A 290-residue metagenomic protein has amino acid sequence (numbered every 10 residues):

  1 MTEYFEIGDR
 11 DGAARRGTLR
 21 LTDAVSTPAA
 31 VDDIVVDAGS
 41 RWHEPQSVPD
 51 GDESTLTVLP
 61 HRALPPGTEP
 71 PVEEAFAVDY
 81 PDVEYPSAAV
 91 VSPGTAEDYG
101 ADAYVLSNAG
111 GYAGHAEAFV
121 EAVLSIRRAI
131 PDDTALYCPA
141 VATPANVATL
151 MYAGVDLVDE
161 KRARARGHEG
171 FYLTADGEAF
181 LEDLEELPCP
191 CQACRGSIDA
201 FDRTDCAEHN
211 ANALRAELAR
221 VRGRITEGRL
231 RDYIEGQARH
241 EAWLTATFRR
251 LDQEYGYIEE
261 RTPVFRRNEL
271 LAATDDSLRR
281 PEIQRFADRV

Functional and structural regions predicted by a protein language model:
M1-E84, L271-V290: Non-catalytic, usually N-terminal nucleic-acid engagement modules in DNA/RNA processing proteins
T2, T18, T22, T27 (+12 more regions): Residue-identity detector for threonine
T2-R16, V25, V31-D32, C191-V290: C-terminal extensions of enzymes
G17-L19, T27-D32, D37-Q46, T55-L59 (+8 more regions): Generic structural hydrophobic/aromatic packing signal, biased to beta-strands
D23, P70-Q192: Glycine-rich phosphate/ribose-binding loops and adjacent secondary-structure elements that form binding surfaces
L64, G111, P144, E186 (+2 more regions): Short, solvent-exposed loop/turn segments at secondary-structure junctions
